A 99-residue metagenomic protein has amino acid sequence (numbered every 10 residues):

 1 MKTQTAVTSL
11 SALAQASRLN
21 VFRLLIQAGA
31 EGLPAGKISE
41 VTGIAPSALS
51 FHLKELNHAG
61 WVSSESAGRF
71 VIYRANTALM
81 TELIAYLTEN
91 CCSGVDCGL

Functional and structural regions predicted by a protein language model:
M1-T5, I26-Q27, T77-L99: Amphipathic alpha-helical dimerization/coiled-coil segments that flank or bridge DNA-binding/regulatory modules
Q4-T5, S9-A45, A67-L79: N-terminal helix-turn-helix DNA-binding core of bacterial DNA-binding proteins
T8, H58-A59: A generic local structural motif
P34-A35, E65, L83, D96: Short, hydrophobic secondary-structure boundary micro-motifs
E40, N57-H58: Alpha-helical residues within the helix-turn-helix
L53-K54: Short, hydrophobic-biased segments on the C-terminal half of alpha helices that form "recognition helices"
